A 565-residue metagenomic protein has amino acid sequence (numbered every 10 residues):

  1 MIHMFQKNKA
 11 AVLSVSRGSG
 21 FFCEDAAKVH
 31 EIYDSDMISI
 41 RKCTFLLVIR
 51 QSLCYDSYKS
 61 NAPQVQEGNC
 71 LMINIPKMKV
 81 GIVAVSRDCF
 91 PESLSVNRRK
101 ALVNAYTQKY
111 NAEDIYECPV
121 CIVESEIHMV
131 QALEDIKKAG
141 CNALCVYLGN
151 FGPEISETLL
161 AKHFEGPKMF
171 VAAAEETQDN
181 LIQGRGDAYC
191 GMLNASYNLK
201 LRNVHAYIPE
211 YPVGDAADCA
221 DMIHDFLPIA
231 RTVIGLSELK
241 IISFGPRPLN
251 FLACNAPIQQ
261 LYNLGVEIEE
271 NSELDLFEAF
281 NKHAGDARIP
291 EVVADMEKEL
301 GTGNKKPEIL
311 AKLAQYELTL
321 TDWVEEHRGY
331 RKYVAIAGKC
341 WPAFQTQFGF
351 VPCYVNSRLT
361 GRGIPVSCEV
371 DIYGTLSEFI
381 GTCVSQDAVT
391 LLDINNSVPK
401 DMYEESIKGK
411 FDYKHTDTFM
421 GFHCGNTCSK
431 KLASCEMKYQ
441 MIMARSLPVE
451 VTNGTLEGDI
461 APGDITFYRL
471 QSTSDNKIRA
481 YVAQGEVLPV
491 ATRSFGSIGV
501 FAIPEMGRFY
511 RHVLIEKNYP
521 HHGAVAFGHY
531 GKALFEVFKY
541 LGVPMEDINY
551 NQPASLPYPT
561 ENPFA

Functional and structural regions predicted by a protein language model:
F21, V29, M37, T44-Q51 (+2 more regions): Short, positively charged and aromatic/hydrophobic N-terminal segments
I73, M78-V80, E113-D114, E176-N304 (+1 more regions): Cap/lid and interdomain-hinge subdomains that line or gate substrate/regulatory clefts in soluble alpha/beta enzymes
H128-C141, T158-L160, T319-G329: Short, well-structured alpha-helical segments in soluble
C141-N150, M169-V171, Y333-G338: Periplasmic-binding protein-like
L159-G186, L193-N198, S357-V370: Short, acidic/small-residue loops that bind anionic groups at enzyme active sites
V293, K298-V384: Long, internal scaffold/assembly segments composed of regular secondary structure
T360-T492: C-terminal catalytic subdomain
I442-A565: Extended hydrophobic packing segments that form well-structured cores
